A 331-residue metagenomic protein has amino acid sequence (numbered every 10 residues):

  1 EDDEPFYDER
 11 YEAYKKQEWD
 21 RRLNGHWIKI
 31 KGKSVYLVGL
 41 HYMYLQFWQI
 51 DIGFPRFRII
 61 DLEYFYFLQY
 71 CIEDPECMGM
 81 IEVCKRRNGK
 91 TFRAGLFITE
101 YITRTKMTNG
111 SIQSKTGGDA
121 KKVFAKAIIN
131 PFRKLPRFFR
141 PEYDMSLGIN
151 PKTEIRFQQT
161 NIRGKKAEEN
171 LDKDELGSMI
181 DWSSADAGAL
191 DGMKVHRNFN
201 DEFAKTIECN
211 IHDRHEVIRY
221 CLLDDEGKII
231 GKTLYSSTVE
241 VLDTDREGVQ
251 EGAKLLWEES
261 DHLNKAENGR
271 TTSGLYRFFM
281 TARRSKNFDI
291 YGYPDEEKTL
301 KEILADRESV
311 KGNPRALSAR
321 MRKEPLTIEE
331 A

Functional and structural regions predicted by a protein language model:
E1-A331: Phosphate/NTP-binding elements of NTP-utilizing enzymes
